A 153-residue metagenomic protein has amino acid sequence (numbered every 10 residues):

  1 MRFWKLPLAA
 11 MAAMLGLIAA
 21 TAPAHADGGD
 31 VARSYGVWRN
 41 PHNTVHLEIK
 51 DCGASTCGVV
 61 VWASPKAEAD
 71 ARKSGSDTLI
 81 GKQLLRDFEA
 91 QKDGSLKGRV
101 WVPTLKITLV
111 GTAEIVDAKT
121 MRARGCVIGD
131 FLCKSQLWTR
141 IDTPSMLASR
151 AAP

Functional and structural regions predicted by a protein language model:
M1-A13: Bacterial N-terminal signal peptides that target proteins for export
M14-A24: C-terminal segment of classical bacterial N-terminal signal peptides
A22-G28, K66-E68: Short, basic/low-complexity N-terminal boundary segments at the transition from targeting/disordered tails
H25-V37: N-terminal helix-cap/turn-to-beta initiation motif at the start of protein domains
S34-Y35, P41-V110, T143: Central antiparallel beta-sheet cores of small beta-barrel/beta-sandwich binding domains
L96-K97, K106-A113, A118-L137: Surface-exposed interaction patches
V127-P153: Edge beta-strand at a domain terminus
